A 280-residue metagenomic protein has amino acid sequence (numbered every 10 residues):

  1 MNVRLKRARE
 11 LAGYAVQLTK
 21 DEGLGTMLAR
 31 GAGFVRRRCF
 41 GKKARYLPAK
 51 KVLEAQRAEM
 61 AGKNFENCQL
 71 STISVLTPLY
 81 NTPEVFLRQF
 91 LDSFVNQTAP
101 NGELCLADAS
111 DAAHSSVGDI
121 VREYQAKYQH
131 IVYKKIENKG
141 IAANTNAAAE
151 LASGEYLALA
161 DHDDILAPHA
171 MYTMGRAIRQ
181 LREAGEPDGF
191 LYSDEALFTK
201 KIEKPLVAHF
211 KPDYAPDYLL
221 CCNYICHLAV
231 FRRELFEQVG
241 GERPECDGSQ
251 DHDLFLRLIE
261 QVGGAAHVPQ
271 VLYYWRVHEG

Functional and structural regions predicted by a protein language model:
L24-S93: N-proximal low-complexity "stem/linker" segments adjacent to membrane-targeting elements
D92-N101: Short, acidic, metal-binding catalytic loop of nucleotide-sugar glycosyltransferases
N101-A112, V132-E137: Short beta-strand/loop segment that forms part of the nucleotide-sugar
D108-D119, D161: A conserved acidic beta->alpha catalytic loop
I136-A152: Glycine-rich, basic loop-to-helix element that forms the pyrophosphate-binding segment of sugar-nucleotide handling
L157: Short aromatic/hydrophobic "clamp" motif used to bind/position activated sugar donors
H169-P205: Conserved donor NDP-sugar-binding/catalytic core segment of glycosyltransferases
D247-L254: Acidic donor-binding loop at a coil-to-helix junction in glycosyltransferase catalytic cores that engages
